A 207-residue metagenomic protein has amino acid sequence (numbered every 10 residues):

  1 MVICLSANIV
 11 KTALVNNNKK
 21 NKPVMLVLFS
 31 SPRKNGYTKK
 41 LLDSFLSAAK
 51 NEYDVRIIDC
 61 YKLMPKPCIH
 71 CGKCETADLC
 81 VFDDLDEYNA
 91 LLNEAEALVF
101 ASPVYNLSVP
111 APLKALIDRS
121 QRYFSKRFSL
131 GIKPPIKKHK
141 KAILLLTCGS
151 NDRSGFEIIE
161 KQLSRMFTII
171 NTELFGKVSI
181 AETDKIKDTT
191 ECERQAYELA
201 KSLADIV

Functional and structural regions predicted by a protein language model:
V2-S102, L107-S125, I186-V207: N-terminal beta1-alpha1-beta2 submodule of the flavodoxin-like/Rossmannoid cofactor-binding fold
M64, G149, A181-D184: Glycine-rich beta-alpha junction loops
E94, E173-L174: Short loop/turn motifs at secondary-structure junctions
S129-E173: Short, glycine-/small-residue-rich phosphate/pyrophosphate-handling segment
R153, K185-I186: Short, charged/polar "capping" segments at the starts of alpha-helices and the immediately preceding loops
F175-I180: Beta-strand-loop-alpha "switch" segments that mediate conformational coupling across diverse proteins
